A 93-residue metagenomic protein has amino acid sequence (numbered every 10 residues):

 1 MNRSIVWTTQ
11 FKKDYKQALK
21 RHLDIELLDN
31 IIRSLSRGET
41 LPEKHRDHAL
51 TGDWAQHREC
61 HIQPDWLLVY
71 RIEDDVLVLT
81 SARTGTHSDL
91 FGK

Functional and structural regions predicted by a protein language model:
N2-S4, Q10-K16, K20-I25, N30 (+3 more regions): Enriched for short, Lys/Arg-rich terminal
S34-H61: A short, surface-exposed loop/turn module that caps and links secondary-structure elements
